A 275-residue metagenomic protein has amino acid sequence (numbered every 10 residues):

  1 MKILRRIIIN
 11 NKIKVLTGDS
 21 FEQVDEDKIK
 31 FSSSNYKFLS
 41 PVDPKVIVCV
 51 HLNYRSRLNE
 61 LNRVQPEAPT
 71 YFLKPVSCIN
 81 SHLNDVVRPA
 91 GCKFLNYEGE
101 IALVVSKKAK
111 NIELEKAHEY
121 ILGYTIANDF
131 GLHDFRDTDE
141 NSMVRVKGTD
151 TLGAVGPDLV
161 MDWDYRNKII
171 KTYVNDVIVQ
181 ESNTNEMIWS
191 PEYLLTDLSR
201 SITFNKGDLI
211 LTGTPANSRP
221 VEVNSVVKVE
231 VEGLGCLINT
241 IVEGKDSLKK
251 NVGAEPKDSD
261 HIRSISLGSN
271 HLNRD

Functional and structural regions predicted by a protein language model:
M1-K2, N205: Short, surface-exposed loop and linker segments with low hydrophobicity and enrichment for Pro/Ser/Thr
K2-I178, S182-N183, S264: Active-site microenvironments in enzyme catalytic cores
I29, S33-P41, R57, H133-D275: Catalytic-pocket segment enriched in acidic/His residues
